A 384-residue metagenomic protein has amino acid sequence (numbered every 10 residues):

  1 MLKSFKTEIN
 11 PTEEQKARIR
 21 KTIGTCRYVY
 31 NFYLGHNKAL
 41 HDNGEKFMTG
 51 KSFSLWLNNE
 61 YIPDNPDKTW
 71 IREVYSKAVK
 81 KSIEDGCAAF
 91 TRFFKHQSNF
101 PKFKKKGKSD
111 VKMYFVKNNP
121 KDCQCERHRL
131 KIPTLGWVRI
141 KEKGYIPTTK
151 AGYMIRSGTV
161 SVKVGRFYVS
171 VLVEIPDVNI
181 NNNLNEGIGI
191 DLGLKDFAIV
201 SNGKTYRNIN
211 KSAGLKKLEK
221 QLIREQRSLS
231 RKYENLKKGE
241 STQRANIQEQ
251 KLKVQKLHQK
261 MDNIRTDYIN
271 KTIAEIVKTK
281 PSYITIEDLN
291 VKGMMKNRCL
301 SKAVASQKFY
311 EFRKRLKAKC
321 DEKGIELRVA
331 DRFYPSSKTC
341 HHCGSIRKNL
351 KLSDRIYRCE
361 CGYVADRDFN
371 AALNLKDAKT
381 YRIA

Functional and structural regions predicted by a protein language model:
M1-K80: Gly/serine-rich nucleotide phosphate-binding loop at the start of the catalytic core of nucleotide/ADP-ribose-handling
K3, T148-A151, K163-A384: Positively charged, helix-rich recognition surfaces that bind polyanionic ligands
F5-I9, V138-E142, Y206-I209: Generic detection of short hydrophobic beta-strand segments and adjacent strand-loop junctions
Y33, S82-F93, F369-K379: Stable alpha-helical structural segments in soluble proteins, enriched in small hydrophobic residues
L34-H41, F90, F94-P101, I175: Long, hydrophobic, amphipathic alpha-helical segments used as structural scaffolds
S52-K163: Acidic carboxylate diad motif detector
